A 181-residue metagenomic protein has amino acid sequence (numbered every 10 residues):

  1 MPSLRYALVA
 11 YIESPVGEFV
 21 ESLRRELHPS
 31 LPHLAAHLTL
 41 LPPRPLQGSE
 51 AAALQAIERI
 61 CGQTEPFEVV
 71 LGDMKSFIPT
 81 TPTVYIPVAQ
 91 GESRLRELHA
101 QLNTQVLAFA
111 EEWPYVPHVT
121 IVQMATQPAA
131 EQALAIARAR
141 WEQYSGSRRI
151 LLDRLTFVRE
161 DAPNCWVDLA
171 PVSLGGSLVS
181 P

Functional and structural regions predicted by a protein language model:
M1-P181: Histidine-dependent nucleotide/RNA phosphoesterase domain, centered on the 2H-phosphoesterase fold with its duplicated
